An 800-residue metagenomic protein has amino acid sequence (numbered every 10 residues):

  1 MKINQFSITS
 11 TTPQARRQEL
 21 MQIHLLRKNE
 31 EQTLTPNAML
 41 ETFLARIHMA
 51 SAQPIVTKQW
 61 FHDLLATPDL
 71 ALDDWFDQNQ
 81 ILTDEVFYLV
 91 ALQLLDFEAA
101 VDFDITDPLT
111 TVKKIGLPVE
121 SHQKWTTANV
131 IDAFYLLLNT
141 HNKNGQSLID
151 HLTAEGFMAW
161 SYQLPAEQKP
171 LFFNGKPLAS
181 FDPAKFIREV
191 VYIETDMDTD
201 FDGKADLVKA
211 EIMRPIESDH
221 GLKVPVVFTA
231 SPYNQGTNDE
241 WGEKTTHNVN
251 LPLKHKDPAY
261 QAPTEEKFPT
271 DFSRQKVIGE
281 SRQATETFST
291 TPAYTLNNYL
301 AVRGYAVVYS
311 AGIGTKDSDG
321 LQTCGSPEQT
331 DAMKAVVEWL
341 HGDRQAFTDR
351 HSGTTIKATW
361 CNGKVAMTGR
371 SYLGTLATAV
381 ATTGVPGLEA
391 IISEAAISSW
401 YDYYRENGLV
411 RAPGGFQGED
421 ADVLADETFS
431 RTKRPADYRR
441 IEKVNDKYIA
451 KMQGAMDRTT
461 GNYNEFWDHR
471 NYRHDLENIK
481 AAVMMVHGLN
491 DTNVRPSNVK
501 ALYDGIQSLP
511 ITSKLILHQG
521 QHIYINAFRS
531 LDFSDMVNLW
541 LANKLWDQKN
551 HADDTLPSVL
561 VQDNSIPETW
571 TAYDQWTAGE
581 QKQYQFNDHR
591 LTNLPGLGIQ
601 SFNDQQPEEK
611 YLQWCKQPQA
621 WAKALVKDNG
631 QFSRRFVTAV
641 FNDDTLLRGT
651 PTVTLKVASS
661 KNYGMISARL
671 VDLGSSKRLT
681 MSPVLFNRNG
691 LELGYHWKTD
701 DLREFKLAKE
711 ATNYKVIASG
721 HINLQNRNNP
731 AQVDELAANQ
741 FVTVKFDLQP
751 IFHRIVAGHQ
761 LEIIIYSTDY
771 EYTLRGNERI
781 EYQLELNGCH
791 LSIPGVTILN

Functional and structural regions predicted by a protein language model:
K2-T9, A284-T285, L556-N800: Glycine/threonine-rich phosphate-binding loop and adjacent beta-strand/alpha-helix elements that clamp
F6-H48, L72-F76, I81, F87-E167 (+9 more regions): Accessory cap/linker subdomain of secreted extracellular hydrolases
G175-V226, P232-Q235, E240-E243, N248-S281 (+3 more regions): N-terminal cap/lid segment of alpha/beta-hydrolase-fold proteins
T291-P292, V302, C324-T355: Alpha/beta-hydrolase active-site loop
A301-D317: Conserved alpha/beta-hydrolase
I479, M485-H487, D491: Short beta-strand/loop motif that positions the catalytic acidic residue of the alpha/beta-hydrolase fold
T492-K500: Conserved alpha/beta-hydrolase "acid-adjacent" motif
Q507-I523: Catalytic histidine neighborhood in serine/cysteine hydrolases with alpha/beta-hydrolase-type architecture
